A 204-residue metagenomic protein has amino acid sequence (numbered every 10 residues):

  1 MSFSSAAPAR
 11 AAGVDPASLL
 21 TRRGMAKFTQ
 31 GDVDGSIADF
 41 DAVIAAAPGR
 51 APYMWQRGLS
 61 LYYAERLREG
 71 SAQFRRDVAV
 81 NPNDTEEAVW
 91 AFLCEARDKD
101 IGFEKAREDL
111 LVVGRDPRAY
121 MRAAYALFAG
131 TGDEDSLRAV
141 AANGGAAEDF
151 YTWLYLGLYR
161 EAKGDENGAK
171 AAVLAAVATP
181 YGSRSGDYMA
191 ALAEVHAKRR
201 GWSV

Functional and structural regions predicted by a protein language model:
V14, P48, P82-N83, G114-R115 (+2 more regions): Short coil turns that delineate tetratricopeptide repeat
Q30, A64, D98-I101, K163: Structural motif corresponding to the intra-repeat A-B loop/turn of tetratricopeptide repeats
A42-V43, R76-D77, A176: Canonical positions in the second alpha-helix
